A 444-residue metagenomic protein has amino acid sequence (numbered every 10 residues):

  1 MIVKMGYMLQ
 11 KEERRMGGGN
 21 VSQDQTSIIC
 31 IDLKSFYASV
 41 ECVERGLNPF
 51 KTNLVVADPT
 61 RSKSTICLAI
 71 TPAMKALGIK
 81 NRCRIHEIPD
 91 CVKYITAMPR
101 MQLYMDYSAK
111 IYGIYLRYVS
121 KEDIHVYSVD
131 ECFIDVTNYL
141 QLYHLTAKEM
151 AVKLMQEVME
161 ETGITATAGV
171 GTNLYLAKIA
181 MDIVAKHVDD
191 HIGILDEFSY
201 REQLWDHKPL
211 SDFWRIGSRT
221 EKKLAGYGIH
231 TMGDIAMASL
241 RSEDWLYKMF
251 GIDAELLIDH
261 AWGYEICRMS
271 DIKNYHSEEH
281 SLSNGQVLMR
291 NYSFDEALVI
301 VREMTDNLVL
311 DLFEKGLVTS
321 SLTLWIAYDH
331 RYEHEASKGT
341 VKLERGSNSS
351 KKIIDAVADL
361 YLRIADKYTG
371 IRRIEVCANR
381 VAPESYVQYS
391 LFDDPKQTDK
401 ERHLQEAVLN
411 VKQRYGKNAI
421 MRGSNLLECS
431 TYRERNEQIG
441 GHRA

Functional and structural regions predicted by a protein language model:
I2-V129, F133, D259-A261: Residues that scaffold, gate, or flank divalent-cation-dependent active/transport sites
M5, V40, K338-G339, L343-A444: Acidic, metal-coordinating catalytic segment for phosphate/diphosphate chemistry, firing primarily on the Nudix
C30, D212, K222-Y368: DNA-contacting surface of Y-family translesion DNA polymerases
V40-C42, I66-A69, L176-V184, Y247 (+2 more regions): Short acidic, glycine/serine/threonine-rich loops at helix termini
Y127-E131, G171-L174, L317-S321, T369-R373: Short Gly/Ser/Thr- and Asp/Glu-enriched loop/turn motifs at secondary-structure junctions
I134-M155, G228: Catalytic palm subdomain of template-directed nucleic-acid polymerases, centered on the conserved carboxylate motif
M150-K208: Long, highly charged, low-complexity intrinsically disordered interaction regions that mediate electrostatic DNA/RNA
